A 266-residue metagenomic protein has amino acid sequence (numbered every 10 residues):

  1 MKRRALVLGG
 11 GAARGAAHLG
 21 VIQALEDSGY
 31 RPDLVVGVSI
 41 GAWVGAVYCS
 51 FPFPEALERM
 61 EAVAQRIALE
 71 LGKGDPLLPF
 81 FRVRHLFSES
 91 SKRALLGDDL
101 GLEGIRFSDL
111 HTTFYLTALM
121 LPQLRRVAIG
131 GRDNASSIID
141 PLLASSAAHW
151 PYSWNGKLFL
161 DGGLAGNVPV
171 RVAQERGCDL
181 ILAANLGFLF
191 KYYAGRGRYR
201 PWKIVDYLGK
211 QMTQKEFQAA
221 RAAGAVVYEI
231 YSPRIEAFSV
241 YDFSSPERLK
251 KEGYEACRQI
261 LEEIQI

Functional and structural regions predicted by a protein language model:
M1-V38, A46-I266: Patatin-like phospholipase
